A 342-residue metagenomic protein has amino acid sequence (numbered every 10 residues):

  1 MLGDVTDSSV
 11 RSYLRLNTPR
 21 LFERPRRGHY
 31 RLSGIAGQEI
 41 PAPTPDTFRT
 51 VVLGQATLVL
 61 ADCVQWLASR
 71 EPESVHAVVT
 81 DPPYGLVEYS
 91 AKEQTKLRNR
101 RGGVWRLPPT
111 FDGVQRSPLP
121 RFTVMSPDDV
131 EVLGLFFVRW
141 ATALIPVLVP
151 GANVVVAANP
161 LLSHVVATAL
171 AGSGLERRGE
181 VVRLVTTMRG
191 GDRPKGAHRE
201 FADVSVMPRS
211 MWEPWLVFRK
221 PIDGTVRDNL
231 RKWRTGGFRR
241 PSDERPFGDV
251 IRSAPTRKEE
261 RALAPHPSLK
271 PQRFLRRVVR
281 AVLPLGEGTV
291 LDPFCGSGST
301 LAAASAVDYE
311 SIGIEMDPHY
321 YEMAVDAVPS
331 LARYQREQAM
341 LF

Functional and structural regions predicted by a protein language model:
M1-L2: A short acidic, leucine-rich amphipathic alpha-helix
V5-P43: Charged low-complexity interaction tracts in eukaryotic proteins
V10, Y30, A42-R333, Q338-F342: Core catalytic lobe of class I
